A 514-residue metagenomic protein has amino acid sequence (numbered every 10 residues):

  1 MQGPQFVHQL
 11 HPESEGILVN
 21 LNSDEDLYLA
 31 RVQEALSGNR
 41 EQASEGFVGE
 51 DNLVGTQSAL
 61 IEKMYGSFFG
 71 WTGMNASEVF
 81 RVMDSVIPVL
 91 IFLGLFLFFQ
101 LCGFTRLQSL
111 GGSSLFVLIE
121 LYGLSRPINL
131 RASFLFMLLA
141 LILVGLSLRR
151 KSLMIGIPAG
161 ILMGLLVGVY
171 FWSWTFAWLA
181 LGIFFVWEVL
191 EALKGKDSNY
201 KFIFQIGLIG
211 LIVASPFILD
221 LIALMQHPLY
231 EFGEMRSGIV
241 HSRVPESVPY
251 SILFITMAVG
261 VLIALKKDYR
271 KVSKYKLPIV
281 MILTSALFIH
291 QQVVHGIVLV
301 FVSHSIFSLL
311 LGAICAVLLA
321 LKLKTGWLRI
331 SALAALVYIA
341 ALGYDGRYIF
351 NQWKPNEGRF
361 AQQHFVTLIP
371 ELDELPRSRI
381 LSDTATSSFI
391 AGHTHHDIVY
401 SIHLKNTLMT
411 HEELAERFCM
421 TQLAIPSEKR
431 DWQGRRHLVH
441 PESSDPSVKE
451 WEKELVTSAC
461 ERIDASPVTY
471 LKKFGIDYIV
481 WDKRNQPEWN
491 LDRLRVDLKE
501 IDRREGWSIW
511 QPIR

Functional and structural regions predicted by a protein language model:
M1-F136, F171-T175, N351-R359: Active-site lumenal/periplasmic loops and adjacent helix-entry segments of GT-C-fold, multi-pass membrane
M1-P4, L221, S331-R359, Y400-I402: Transmembrane alpha-helical segments
D24, E50, L166-V302: Transmembrane catalytic cores of multi-pass membrane glycosyltransferases and polysaccharide-assembly enzymes
E25-D26, R347-R514: Extracytoplasmic
F92-Q100, S109, L138-L146, L162 (+2 more regions): Hydrophobic transmembrane alpha-helices
Q100-L107, S147-S152, E191-K201, L265-K274 (+1 more regions): Membrane-interface helix-boundary motifs at transmembrane edges
F134-M137, L143-G164, K194, S198-F204: Short hydrophobic alpha-helices at membrane interfaces in multi-pass membrane enzymes
T175-F176, A180, V298-K324: Hydrophobic/aromatic-rich transmembrane helices and adjacent perimembrane loops
